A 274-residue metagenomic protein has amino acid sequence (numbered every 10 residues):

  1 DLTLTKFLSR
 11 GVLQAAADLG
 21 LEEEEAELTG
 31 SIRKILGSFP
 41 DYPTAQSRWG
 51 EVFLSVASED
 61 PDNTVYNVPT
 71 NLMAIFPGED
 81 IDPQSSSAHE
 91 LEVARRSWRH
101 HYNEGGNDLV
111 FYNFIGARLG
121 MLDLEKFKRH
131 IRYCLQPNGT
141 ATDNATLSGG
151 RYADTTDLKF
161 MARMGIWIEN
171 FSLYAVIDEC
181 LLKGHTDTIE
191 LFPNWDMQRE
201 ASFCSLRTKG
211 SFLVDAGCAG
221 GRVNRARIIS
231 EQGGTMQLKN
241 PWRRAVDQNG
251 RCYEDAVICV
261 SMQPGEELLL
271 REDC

Functional and structural regions predicted by a protein language model:
L2-T188, N224: Active-site core of glycosidic bond-cleaving carbohydrate-active enzymes
E125-C274: Non-catalytic C-terminal accessory modules of carbohydrate-active enzymes
